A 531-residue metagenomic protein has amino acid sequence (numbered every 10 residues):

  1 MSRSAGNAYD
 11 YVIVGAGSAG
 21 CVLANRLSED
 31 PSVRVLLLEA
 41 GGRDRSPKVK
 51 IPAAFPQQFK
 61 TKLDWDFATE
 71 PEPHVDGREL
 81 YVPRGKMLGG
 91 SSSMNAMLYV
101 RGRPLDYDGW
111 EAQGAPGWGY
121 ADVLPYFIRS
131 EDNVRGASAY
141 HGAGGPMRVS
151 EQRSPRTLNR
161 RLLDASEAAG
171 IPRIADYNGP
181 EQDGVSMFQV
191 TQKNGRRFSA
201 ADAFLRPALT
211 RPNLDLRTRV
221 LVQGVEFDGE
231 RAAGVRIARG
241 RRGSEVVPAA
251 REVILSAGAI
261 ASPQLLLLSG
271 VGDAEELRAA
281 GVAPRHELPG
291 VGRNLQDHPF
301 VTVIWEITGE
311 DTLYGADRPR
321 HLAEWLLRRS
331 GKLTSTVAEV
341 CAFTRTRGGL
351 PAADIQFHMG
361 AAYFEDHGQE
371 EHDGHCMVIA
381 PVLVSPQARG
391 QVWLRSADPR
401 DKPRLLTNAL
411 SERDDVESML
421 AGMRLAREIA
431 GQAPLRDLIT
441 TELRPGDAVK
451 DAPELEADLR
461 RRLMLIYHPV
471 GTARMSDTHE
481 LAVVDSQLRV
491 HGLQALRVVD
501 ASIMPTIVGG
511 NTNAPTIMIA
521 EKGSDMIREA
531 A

Functional and structural regions predicted by a protein language model:
M1-A531: N-terminal redox-cofactor-binding region of secreted/periplasmic oxidoreductases
